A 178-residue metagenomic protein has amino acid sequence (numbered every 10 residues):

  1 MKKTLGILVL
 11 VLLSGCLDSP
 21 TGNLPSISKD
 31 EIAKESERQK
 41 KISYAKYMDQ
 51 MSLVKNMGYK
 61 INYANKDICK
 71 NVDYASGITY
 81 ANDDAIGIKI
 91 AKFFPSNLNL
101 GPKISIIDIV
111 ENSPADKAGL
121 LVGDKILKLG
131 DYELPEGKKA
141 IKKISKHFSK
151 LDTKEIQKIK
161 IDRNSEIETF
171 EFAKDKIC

Functional and structural regions predicted by a protein language model:
K2-L10: Sec-dependent signal peptide recognition, specifically the positively charged N-region followed immediately by
L12-G15: C-terminal motif of bacterial Sec signal peptides marking the signal peptidase cleavage site
L17-P20: Bacterial signal peptide processing site
D30-I42: Acidic/histidine-rich, surface-exposed loop or edge segments in extracytoplasmic proteins
M48-I104, E171-C178: PDZ/PDZ-like peptide-tail recognition elements
N56-I68, N112, L129-Y132, H147-L151: Structured segments of extracytoplasmic/periplasmic soluble domains in secreted or envelope-associated proteins
A115-K139: Conserved PDZ fold ligand-binding element
K142-C178: PDZ-domain C-terminal substructure recognizer with occasional recognition of PDZ-binding tails
